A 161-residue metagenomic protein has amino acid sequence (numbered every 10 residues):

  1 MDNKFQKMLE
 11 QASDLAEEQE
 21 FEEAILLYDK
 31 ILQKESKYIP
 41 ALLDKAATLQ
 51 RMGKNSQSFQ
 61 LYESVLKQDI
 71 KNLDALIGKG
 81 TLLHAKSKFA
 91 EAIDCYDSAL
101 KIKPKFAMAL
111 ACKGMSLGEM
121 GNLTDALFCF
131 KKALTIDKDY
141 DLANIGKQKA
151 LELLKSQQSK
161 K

Functional and structural regions predicted by a protein language model:
F5-Q6, I39-P40, L73-D74, A107-M108 (+1 more regions): Helix-start (N-cap) detector for alpha-helical repeat units in TPR-like alpha-solenoids, especially tetratricopeptide
A16, Q50, I77, T81-H84 (+2 more regions): Position-specific recognition of the canonical hydrophobic site in helix A of tetratricopeptide repeat
K30-Q33, E63-K67, D97-K101, L134-T135: Conserved structural position within tetratricopeptide repeats
